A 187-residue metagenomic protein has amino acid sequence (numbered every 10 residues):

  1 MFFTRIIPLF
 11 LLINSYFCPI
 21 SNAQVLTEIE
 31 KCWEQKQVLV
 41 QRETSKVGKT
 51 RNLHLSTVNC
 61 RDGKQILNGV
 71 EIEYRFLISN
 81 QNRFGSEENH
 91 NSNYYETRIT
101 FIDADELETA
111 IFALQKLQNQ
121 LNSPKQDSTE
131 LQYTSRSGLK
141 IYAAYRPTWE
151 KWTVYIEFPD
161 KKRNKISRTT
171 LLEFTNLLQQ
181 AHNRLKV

Functional and structural regions predicted by a protein language model:
M1-I6: Positively charged n-region of N-terminal signal peptides that target proteins for export
P8-Y16: Bacterial N-terminal signal peptides
P19-V187: Positively charged, low-complexity terminal tracts and the immediately adjacent first secondary-structure elements
